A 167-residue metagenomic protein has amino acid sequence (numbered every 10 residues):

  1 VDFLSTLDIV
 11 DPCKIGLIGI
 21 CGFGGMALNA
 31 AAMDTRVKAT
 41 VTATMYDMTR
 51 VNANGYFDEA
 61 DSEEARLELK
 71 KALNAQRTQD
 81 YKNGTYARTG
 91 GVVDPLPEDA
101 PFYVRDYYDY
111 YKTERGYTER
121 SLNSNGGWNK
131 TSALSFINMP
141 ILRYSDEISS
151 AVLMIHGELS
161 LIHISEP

Functional and structural regions predicted by a protein language model:
D2-G16, G84: Gly/Ser-rich "nucleophile elbow"/oxyanion-hole loop immediately N-terminal to the catalytic nucleophile in hydrolases
L17-G19, A43: Short beta-strand immediately N-terminal to the catalytic nucleophile in serine-hydrolase-like folds
G19-N29: Glycine-rich nucleophile elbow surrounding the catalytic serine of serine-hydrolase chemistry
L28-T113: Alpha/beta-hydrolase-fold enzymes
G127-Y144: Active-site nucleophile elbow and catalytic-triad environment of alpha/beta-hydrolase enzymes
I148, M154-H156: Short beta-strand/loop motif that positions the catalytic acidic residue of the alpha/beta-hydrolase fold
E158-S160: Acidic beta-to-alpha connecting loop that harbors the catalytic carboxylate
I162-P167: Residue-level detector of conserved catalytic or cofactor/ligand-binding positions in enzyme active sites
